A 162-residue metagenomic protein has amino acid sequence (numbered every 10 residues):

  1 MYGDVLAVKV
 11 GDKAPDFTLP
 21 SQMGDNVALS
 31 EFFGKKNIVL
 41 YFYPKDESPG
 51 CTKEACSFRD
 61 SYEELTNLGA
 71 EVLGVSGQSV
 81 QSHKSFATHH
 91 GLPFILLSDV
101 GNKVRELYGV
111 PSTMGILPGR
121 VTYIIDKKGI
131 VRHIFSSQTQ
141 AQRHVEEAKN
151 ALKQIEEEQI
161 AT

Functional and structural regions predicted by a protein language model:
M1-T162: Chalcogenol-based redox active-site neighborhoods
